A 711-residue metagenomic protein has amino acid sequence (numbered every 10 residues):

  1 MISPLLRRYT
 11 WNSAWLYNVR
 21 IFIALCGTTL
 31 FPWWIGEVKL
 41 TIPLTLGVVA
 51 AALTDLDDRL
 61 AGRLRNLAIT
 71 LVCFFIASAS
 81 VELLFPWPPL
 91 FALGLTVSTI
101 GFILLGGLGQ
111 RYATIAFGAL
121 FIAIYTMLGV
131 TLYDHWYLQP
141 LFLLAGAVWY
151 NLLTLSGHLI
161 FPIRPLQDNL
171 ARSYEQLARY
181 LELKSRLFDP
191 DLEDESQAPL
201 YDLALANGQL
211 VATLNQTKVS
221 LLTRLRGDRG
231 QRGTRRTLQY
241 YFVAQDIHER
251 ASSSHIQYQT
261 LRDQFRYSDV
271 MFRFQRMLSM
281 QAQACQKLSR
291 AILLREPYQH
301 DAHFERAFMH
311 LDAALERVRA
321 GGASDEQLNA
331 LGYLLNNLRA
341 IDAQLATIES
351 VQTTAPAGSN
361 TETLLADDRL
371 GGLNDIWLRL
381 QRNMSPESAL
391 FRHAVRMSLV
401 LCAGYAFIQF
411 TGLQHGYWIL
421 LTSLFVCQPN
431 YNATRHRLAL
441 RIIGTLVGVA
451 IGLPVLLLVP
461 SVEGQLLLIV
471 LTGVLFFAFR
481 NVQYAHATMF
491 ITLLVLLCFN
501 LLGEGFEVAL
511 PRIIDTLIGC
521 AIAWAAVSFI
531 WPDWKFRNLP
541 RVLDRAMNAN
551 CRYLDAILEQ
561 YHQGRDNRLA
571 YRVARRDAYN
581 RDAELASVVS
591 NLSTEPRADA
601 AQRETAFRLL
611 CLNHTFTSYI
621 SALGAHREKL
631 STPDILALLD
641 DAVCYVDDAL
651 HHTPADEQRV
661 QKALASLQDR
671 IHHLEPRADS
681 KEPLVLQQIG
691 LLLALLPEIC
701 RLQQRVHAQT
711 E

Functional and structural regions predicted by a protein language model:
M1-P162, G332-F490, C498-L517, F529-N548 (+12 more regions): Alpha-helical transmembrane segments and their membrane-interface boundaries that form or gate the permeation pathway
M1-V19, L30, W34, D55-L56 (+6 more regions): Long, hydrophobic alpha-helical segments that serve as membrane-spanning/inserting helices
L95-T99, F242-R250, F616: Elongated alpha-helical scaffolds
G146, I522-K535, D555-H562: Membrane-helix cytosolic exit motif
